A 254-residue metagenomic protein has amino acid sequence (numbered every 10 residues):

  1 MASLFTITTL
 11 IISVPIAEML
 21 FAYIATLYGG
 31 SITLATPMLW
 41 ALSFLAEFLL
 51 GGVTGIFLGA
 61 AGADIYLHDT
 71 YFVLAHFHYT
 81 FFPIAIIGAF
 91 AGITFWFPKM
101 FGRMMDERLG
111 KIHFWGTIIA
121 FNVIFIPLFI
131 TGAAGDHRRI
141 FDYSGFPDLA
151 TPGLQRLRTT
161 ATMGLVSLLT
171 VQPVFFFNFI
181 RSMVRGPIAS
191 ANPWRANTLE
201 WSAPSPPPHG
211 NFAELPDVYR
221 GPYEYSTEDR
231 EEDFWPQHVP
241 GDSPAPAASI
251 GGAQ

Functional and structural regions predicted by a protein language model:
M1-L10, V73-P83, R156-V166: Membrane-entry segments of alpha-helical transmembrane domains in multi-pass membrane proteins
M1-S3, M19-W40, F57-V73, G88-F114 (+3 more regions): Juxtamembrane membrane-water interface segments of multi-pass membrane proteins, especially cytoplasmic-side
T6-S13, A41-L45, T117: Internal transmembrane alpha-helices of multipass membrane proteins
T9-A22, T80-G92, G164-F177: Hydrophobic cores of alpha-helical transmembrane segments in multi-pass inner/ER membrane proteins, independent
T26, L42-T54: Accessory "access/gating" subregions that flank catalytic or transport cores
E47-F48, H113-L128: Hydrophobic alpha-helical membrane-insertion segments
F114, G164-S167, Q254: Metal-dependent phosphoesterase/phosphodiesterase active-site architecture
H137-G153, I180-Q254: Extramembrane terminal tails and long inter-domain/linker segments of multi-pass membrane proteins
